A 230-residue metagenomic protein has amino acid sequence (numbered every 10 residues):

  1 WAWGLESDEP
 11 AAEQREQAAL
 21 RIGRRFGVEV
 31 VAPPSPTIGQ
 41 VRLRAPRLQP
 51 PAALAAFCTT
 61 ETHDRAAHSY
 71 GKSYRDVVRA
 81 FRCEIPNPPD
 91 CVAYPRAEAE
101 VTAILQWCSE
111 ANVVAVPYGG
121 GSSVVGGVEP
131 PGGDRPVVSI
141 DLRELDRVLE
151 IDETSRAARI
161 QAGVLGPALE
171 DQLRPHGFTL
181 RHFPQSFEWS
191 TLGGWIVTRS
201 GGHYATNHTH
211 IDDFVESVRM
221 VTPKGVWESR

Functional and structural regions predicted by a protein language model:
W1-R230: Noncatalytic alpha-helical scaffold of FAD-dependent oxidoreductases
